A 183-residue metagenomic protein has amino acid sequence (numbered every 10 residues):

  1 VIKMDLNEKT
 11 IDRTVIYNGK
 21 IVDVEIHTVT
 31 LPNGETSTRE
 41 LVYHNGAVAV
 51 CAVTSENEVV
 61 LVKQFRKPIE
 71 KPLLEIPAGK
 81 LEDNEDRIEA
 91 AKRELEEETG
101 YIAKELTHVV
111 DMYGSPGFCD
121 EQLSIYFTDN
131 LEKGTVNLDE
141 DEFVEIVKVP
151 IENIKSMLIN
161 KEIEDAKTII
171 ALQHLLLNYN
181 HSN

Functional and structural regions predicted by a protein language model:
K3-M4, E8-I11, E35, D83 (+2 more regions): Nudix hydrolase/Nudix homology domain
D5, R39, A49-R93, V136: Conserved Nudix-box catalytic region and its N-terminal flanking loop in Nudix hydrolases and closely related
T14-A49, S55: Acidic, metal-coordinating catalytic segment for phosphate/diphosphate chemistry, firing primarily on the Nudix
V15-G19, M112-S124, N180: Acidic pyrophosphate-coordinating catalytic loop
I26-T28, A52, F127-D129, K148 (+1 more regions): Short, well-ordered beta-strand micro-motif
V29-T30, S115-G134: Active-site-adjacent beta-strand/loop module that shapes the phosphate/pyrophosphate-binding cleft
E85-A90, E98-E105: Beta-rich strand-turn-strand
I102, T107-S115: Acidic/glycine-rich phosphate/pyrophosphate-binding loops and surrounding catalytic core that coordinate Mg2+
